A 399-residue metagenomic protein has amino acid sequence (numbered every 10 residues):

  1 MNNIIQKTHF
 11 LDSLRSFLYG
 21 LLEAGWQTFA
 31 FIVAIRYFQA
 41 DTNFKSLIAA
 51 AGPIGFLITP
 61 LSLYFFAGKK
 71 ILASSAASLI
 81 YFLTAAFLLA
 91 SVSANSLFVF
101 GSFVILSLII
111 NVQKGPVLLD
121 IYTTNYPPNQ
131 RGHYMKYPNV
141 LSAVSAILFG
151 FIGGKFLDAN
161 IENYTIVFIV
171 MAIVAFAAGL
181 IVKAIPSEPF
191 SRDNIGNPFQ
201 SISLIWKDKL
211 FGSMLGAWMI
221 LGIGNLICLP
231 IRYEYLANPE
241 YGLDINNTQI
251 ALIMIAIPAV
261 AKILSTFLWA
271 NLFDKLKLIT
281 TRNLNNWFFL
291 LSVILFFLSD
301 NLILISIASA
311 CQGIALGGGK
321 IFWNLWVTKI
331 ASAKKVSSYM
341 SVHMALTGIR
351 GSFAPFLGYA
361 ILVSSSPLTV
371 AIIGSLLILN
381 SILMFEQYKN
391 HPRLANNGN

Functional and structural regions predicted by a protein language model:
M1-L57, L210-D244, I250-M254: Helix-loop boundary and gating motifs at the non-cytosolic
M1-Q6, E188-G216, N399: Juxtamembrane intracellular "pre-TM" segments in multi-pass secondary transporters
T42, P128-P138, T248, A333-H343: Loop-to-transmembrane helix entry/capping segments in MFS-fold secondary transporters and related SLC/MFSD carriers
I54-S62, S145-L148, A251-D274: Transmembrane alpha-helices of Major Facilitator/SLC transporters
G55-T59, M135-G153, M344-A354: Glycine-rich segments within core transmembrane alpha-helices of 12-TM secondary carriers
I58-L72, L157, S265-L278, L362: Helix-to-loop junctions at the C-terminal end of transmembrane segments in multipass secondary transporters
S75-L89, A172, T280-L295: Structural signature of the two symmetry-related core transmembrane helices
Q113-Y126, G318-A331: Intracellular juxtamembrane helix-capping segments at the cytosolic ends of symmetry-related transmembrane helices
